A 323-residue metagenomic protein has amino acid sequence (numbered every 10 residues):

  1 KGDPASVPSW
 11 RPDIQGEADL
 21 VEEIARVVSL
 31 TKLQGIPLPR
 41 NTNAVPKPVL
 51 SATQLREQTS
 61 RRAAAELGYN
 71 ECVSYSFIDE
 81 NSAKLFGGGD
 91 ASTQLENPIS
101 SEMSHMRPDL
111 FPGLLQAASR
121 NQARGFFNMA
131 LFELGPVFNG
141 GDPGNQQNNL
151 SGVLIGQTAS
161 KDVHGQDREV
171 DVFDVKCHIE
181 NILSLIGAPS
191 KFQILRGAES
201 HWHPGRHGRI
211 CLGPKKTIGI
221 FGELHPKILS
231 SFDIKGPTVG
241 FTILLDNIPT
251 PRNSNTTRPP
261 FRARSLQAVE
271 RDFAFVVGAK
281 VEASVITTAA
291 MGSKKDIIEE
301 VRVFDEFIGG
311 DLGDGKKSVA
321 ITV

Functional and structural regions predicted by a protein language model:
K1-F132: Extended, well-folded interaction surfaces typified by the phenylalanyl-tRNA synthetase beta subunit core
P4, D13, N145, S151 (+1 more regions): A carboxyl-terminal module marker
D19, L38-N41, S82-A83, P98-S100 (+7 more regions): Short capping/connector residues at structural and topological boundaries
R26-S29, A65, Y69, F77 (+10 more regions): Hydrophobic alpha-helix feature that most strongly marks membrane-spanning transmembrane helices and their immediate
L38, S74, P136-N139, I194 (+1 more regions): Hydrophobic/anchoring residues in structured secondary elements
N121, G125, A130, V137-N148: Mobile "lid/hinge" segments at catalytic clefts and subdomain interfaces of large enzymes
